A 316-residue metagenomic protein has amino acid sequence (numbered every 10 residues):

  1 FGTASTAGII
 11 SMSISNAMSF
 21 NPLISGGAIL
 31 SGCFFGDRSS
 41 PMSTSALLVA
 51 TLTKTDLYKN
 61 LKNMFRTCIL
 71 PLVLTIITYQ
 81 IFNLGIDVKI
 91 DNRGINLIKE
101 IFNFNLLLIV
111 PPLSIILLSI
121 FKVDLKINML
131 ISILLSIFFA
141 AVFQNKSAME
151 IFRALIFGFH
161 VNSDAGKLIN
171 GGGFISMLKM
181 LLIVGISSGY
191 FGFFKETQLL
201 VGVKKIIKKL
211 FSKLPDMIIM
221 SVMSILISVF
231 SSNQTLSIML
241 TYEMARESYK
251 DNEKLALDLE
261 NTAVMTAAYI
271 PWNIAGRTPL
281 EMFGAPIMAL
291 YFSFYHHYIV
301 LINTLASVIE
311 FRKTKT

Functional and structural regions predicted by a protein language model:
F1, S31-D37, L118-K122, S188-F193 (+2 more regions): Transmembrane alpha-helix interface/packing and boundary motifs in multi-pass membrane proteins, characterized by
F1-I10, S187, L200-M244: Hydrophobic alpha-helical transmembrane segments of multi-pass integral membrane proteins, predominantly secondary
M12-N105, D251-T316: Membrane-core helix-loop-helix motifs of multi-pass transport proteins
D56-I69, L118-I133, M217: Alpha-helical transmembrane segments and their helix-start/interface "positive-inside/aromatic belt" motifs in integral
I69-I77, I81, I109-L117, L134 (+5 more regions): Generic alpha-helical transmembrane segments of integral inner-membrane proteins, especially permease/transport modules
I101-I120, A165-I186, S293: Hydrophobic alpha-helical transmembrane segments
V110-R153: Flexible hinge motifs at transmembrane-helix junctions and intramembrane kinks/re-entrant loops in multi-pass membrane
S147, R153-Q198, I218-S221, I225-L226 (+1 more regions): Core transmembrane alpha-helical segments of multi-pass membrane transporters/permeases
